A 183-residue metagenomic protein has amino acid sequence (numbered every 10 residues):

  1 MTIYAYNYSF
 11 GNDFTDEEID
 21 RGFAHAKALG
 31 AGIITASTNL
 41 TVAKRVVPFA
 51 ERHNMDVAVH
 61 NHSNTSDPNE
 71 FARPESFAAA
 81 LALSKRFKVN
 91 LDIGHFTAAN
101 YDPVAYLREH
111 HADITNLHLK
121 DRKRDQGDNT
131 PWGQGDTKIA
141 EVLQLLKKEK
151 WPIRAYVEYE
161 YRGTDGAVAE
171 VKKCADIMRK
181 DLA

Functional and structural regions predicted by a protein language model:
M1, A31, M55, E149-I153: A short helix->loop->beta-strand "cap" motif at the edges of active sites that frequently abuts
M1-I3, A24-K27, K120-K123: A short alpha-helix capping/helix-coil boundary motif
T2-A5, N129-T130: Acidic/glycine-enriched edge-of-secondary-structure segments
A5-K88, T97-N100: Active-site acidic/histidine proton-transfer and metal-coordination neighborhood in alpha/beta enzyme cores
E70-P74, A78-L91, T97-A183: Histidine-acidic metal/acid-base catalytic patches
